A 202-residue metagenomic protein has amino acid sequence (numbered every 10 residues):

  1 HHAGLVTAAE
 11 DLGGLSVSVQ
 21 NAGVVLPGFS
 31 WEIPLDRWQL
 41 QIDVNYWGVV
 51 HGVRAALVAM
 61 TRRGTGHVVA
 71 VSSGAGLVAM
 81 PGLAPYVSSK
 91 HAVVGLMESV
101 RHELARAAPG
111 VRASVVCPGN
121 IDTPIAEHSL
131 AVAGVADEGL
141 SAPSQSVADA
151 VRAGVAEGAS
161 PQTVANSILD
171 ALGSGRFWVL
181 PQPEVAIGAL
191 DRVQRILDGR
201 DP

Functional and structural regions predicted by a protein language model:
A8-S18, L26: A glycine-rich helix->loop->beta "capping" turn within Rossmann-like NAD(P)(H)-dependent oxidoreductase domains
S18-V19, V68: Conserved hydrophobic beta-strands of the Rossmann-like cofactor-binding core in SDR/related NAD(P)H-dependent
F29-S30, P34-Q39: Substrate-binding pocket helix/loop in short-chain dehydrogenase/reductase
I33, A79-V87: Active-site loop-to-helix junction immediately N-terminal to the catalytic Tyr of the SDR YXXXK motif in Rossmann-fold
V53, S89: Active-site helix of classical SDR
S73: Residue(s) in the substrate-gating loop at a strand-loop-helix junction that position the organic substrate next
A105-V179: SDR active-site lid
